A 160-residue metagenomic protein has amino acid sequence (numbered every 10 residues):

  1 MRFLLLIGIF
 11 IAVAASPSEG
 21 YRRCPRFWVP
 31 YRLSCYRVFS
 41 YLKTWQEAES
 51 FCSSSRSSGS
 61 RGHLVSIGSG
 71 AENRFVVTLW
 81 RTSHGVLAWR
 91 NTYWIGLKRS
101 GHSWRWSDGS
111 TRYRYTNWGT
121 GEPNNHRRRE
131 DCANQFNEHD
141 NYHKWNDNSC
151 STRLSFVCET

Functional and structural regions predicted by a protein language model:
M1-T160: Extracellular, disulfide-bonded carbohydrate-recognition/adhesion ectodomains, dominated by C-type lectin-like domains
